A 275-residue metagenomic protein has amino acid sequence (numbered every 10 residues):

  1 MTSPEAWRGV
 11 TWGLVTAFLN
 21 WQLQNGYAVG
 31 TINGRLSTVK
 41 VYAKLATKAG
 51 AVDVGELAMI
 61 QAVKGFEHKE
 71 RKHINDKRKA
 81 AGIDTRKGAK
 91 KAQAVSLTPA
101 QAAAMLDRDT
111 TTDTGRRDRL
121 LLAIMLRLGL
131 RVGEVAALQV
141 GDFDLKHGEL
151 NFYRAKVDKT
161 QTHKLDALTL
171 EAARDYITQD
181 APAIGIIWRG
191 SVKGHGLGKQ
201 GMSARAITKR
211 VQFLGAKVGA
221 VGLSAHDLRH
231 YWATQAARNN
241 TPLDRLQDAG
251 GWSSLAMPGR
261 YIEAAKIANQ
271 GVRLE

Functional and structural regions predicted by a protein language model:
M1-E275: Conserved catalytic core of the tyrosine transesterase superfamily
